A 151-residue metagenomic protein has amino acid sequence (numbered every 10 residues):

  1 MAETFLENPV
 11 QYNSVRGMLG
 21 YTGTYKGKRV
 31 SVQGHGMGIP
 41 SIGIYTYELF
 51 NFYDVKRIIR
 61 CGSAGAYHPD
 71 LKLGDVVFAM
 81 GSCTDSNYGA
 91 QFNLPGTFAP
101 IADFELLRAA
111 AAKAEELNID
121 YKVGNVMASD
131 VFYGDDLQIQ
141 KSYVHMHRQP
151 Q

Functional and structural regions predicted by a protein language model:
M1-G43: N-terminal short beta-loop-beta anion/metal-coordinating cradle
T46-F50: Glycine/small-residue-rich loop that forms an oxyanion/phosphate-binding "nest" at active or ligand-binding sites
V55-K56, Q149: Short acidic/polar active-site loop segments enriched in Thr and Asp
P69-L73, G89-A90, L137-Q138: Short acidic, glycine/serine/threonine-rich loops at helix termini
K72, V76-M80: Structural signature of FAD isoalloxazine-binding scaffolds in flavoprotein oxidoreductases
G81-T97: Acidic/polar active-site rim loop that often engages polyanionic ligands
T97-R148: Active-site rim beta-loop-alpha module in soluble metabolic enzymes
